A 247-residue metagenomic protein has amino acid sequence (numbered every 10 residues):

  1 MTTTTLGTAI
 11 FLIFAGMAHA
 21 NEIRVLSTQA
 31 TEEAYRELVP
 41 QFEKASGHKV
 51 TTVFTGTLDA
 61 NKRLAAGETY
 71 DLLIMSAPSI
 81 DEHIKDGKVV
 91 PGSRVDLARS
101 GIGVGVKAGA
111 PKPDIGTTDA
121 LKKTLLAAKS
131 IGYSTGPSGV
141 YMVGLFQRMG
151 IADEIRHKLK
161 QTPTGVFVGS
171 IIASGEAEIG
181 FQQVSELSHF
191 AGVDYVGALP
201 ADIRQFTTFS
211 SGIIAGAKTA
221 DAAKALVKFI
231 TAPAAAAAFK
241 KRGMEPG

Functional and structural regions predicted by a protein language model:
M1-T5, V25: Low-complexity intrinsically disordered segments
T4-A15: Bacterial N-terminal signal peptides
H19-L58, K62-A66, I74-G87, P91 (+2 more regions): Exported/periplasmic ABC-transporter solute-binding proteins
Y70: Dinucleotide-binding Rossmann-like beta1-alpha1 core, especially the glycine-rich loop that anchors the ADP
